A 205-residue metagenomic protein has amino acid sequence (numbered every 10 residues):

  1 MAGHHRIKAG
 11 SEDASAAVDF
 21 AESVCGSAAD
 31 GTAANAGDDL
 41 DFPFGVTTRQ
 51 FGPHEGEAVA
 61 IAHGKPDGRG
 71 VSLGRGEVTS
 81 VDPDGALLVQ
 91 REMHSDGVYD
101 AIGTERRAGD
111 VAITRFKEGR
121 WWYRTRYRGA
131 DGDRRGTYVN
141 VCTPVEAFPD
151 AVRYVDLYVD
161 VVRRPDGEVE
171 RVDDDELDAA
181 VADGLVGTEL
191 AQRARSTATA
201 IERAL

Functional and structural regions predicted by a protein language model:
M1-L205: Acidic, polar-rich N-terminal leader regions of halophilic archaeal proteins
